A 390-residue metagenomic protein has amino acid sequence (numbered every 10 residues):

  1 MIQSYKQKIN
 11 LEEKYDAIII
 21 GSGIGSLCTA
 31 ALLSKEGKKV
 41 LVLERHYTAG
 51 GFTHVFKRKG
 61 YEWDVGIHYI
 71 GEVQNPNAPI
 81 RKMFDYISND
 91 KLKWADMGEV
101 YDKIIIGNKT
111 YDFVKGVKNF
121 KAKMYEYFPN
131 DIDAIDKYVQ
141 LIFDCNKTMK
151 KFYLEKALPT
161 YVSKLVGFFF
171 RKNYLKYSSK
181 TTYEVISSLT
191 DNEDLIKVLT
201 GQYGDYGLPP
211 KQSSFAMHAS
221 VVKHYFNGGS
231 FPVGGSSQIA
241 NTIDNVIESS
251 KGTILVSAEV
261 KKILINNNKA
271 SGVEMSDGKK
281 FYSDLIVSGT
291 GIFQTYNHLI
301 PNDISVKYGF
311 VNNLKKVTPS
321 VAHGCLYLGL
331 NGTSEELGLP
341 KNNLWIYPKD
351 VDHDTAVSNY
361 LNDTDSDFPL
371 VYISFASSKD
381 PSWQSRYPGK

Functional and structural regions predicted by a protein language model:
Y5-K147: N-terminal glycine-rich phosphate/pyrophosphate-binding loop and immediately adjacent elements
K14, G167-F168, G201, K223-F231 (+1 more regions): Glycine- and acidic
I67-V73, Y203-L208, H323: Glycine-rich phosphate/pyrophosphate-binding beta-alpha loops
W94-D96, P210, W383-G389: Short glycine/proline-enriched loop/turn "hinge" motifs that connect secondary-structure elements and lie
I106-S213: Rossmann-like flavin
A219-E274: Helical element adjacent to the flavin cofactor pocket in flavoenzyme catalytic cores
K261-R386: Mid-domain catalytic core of redox enzymes that form a hydrophobic substrate pocket/lid adjacent to a catalytic redox
